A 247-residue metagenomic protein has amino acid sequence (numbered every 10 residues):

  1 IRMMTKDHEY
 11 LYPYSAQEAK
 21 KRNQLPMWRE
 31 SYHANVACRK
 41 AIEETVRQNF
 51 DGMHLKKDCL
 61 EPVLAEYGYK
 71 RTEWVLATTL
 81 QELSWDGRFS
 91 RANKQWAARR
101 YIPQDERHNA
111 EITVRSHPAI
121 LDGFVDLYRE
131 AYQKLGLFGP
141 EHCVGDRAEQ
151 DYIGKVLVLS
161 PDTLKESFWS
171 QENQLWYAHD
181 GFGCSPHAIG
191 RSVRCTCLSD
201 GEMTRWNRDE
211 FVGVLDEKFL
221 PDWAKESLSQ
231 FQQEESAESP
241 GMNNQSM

Functional and structural regions predicted by a protein language model:
I1-S246: Gram-negative host-targeted secretion-system effectors, predominantly Type III and Type IV, recognized via long
